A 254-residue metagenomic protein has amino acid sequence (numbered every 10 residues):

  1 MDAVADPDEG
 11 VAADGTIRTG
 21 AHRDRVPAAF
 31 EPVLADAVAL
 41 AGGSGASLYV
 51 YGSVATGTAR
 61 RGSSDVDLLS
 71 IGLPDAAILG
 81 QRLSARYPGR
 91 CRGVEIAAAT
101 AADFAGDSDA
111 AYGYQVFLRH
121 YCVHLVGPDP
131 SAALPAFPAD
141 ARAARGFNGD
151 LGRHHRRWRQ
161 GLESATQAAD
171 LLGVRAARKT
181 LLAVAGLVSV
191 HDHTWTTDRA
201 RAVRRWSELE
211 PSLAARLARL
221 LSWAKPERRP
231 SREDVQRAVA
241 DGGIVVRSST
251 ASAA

Functional and structural regions predicted by a protein language model:
M1-Y49, L213-R219, A253-A254: Helical scaffold of the NTase/Pol beta-like nucleotidyltransferase catalytic core
D2-D8, A132-A254: Conserved nucleotidyltransferase catalytic core and NTase-mimicking acidic/glycine-rich helix/loop elements in nucleic
V4-R25, I78-L172, A176: Conserved NTP/Mg2+-binding pocket subregion across the NTase superfamily
D24-A35, A77, R199-A200, E233-A240: Short, well-ordered alpha-helical segments
V33-G42, R82-P88, V246: Hydrophobic, Leu/Ile/Phe/Ala-enriched alpha-helical segments that form helix-helix packing faces
A35-V66, S70-A76: Active-site nucleotide-donor binding segment shared across nucleotidyl transfer reactions
G45, C91-E95, T196, L213-A215: Secondary-structure boundary/capping signal
A76-I78, V188: Residue-level signal for secondary-structure boundary sites
